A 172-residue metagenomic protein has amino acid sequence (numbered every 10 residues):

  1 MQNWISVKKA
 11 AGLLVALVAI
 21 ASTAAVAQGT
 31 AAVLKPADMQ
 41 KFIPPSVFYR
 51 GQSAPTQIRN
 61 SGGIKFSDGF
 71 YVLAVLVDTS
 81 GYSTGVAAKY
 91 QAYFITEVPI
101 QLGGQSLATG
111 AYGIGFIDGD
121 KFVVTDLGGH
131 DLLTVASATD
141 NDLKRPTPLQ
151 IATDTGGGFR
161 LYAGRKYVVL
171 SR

Functional and structural regions predicted by a protein language model:
Q2-L14: Bacterial N-terminal signal peptides that target proteins for export
A11, A16, I58, Y93-F94: Hydrophobic alpha-helical segments and their boundary regions
L17-A25: Hydrophobic h-region of N-terminal signal peptides that target proteins for export in Gram-negative bacteria
A25-G85, I100, L133-R172: Primarily secretory-pathway and cell-envelope proteins
D78-L127: Mid-length scaffold segments of soluble, non-membrane domains
I114-P146: Acidic, glycine-rich flexible loop segments
